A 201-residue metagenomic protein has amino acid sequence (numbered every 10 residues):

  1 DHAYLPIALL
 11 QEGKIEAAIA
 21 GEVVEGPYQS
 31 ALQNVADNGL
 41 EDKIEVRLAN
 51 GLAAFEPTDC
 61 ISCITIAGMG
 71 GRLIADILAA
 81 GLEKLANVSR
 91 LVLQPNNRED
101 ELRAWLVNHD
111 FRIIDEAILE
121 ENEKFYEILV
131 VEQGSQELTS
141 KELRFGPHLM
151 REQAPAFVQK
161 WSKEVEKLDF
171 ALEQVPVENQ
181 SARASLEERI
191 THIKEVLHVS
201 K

Functional and structural regions predicted by a protein language model:
D1, M69-R72: Short glycine-rich anion-binding loops that position phosphate/pyrophosphate groups of nucleotides and phosphorylated
H2-E16: Conserved SAM-binding loop of SAM-dependent methyltransferases across substrates and taxa, primarily the Class I
L5-L9, A31, I44, I74-L78 (+1 more regions): Hydrophobic packing residues within well-ordered alpha-helices of enzyme cores
E12-K14, A36-E41, E83-A86: Short helix-capping segments at alpha-helix termini
A17, K43-E45, R112: Conserved beta-strand segments of alpha/beta enzyme cores
I19, E45, R90-V92: A structural signal for isolated positions on well-ordered beta-strands in alpha/beta enzyme cores
G21-S62: S-adenosyl-L-methionine
A54-D59, C63, R72-K201: Class I S-adenosyl-L-methionine
